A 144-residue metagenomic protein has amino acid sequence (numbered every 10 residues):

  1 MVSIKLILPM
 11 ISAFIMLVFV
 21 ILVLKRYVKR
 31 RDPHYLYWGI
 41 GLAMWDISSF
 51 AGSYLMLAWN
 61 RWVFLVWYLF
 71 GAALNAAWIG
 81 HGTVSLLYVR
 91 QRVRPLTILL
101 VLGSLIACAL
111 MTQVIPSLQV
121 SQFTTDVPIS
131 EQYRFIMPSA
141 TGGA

Functional and structural regions predicted by a protein language model:
M1-L8, R31-Y35, N60-W67, V89-L96: Membrane-interface helix-boundary signature
M1-M16, S139-G143: Hydrophobic transmembrane alpha-helical segments in integral membrane proteins
I11-V18, L22, P33-L55, A73-N75: Hydrophobic alpha-helical transmembrane segments of multi-pass membrane proteins
V18-Y27, S53, L57-R61, F70-L102: Internal transmembrane alpha-helix with an interfacial aromatic "cap," most often the third helix
P33, I47-Y68, L118-Q122: Helix-loop junctions on the outward
L69-A72, G142-A144: Membrane-interface loop-to-helix entry segments
V84-Y133: The cytoplasmic-loop to transmembrane-helix boundary for the fourth helix
P128-A144: A mid-sequence, solvent-exposed acidic-amphipathic segment
